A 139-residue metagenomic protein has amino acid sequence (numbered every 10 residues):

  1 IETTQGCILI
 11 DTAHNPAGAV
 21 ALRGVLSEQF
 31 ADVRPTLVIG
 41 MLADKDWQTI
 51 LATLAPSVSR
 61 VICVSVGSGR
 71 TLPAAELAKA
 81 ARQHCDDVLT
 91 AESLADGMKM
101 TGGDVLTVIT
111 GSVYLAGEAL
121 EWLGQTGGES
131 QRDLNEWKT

Functional and structural regions predicted by a protein language model:
I1-R60: Nucleotide phosphate-binding/pyrophosphate-handling subdomain across enzymes that bind or process nucleotide phosphates
C7-L9, Q48-L106: C-terminal helical cap/extension that packs against the catalytic core of soluble nucleotide-cofactor enzymes
T12, G40, A91, I109-T110: Active-site-adjacent beta-strand anchor residues
L26, F30, A81, L123-G127: Active-site catalytic pocket residues across diverse enzymes, especially alpha/beta-hydrolases
I39-A43, V66, G111: Cofactor-binding loop segments of dinucleotide-utilizing enzymes, especially the Rossmann-like FAD- and NAD(P)+-binding
V66-R70, S130-T139: Short, flexible loop segments at boundaries between secondary-structure elements
G97-Q125: A glycine-rich beta-strand to alpha-helix segment that forms a phosphate/ribose-binding loop at ligand/cofactor sites
